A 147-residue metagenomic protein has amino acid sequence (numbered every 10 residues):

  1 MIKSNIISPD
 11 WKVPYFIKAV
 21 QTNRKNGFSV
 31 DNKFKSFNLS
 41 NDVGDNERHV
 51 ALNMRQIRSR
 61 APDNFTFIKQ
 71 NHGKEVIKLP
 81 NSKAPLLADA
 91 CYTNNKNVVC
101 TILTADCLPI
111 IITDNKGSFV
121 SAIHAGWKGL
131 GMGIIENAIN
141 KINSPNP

Functional and structural regions predicted by a protein language model:
M1-Q21, K25-N26, R60: Conserved nucleotide-ligand handling architecture
K3, P9, G44-R48, R55 (+2 more regions): One-carbon transfer enzymes
F16-K18, N64, P147: Short loop/turn motifs at secondary-structure junctions
F16-R55: Intrinsically disordered, low-complexity, positively charged segments
G27, S59-P62, S144-P147: Generic secondary-structure signature for well-ordered alpha-helical cores
V30-D31, V76-I77, G129-M132: Short acidic/glycine-rich loop or secondary-structure boundary segments that cap or lie
E47-A125: Phosphate-centric recognition/catalysis
I111-P147: Glycine- and Gly-Pro-enriched alpha-helical subdomains that act as flexible, kink-prone "lid/hinge" or packing modules
